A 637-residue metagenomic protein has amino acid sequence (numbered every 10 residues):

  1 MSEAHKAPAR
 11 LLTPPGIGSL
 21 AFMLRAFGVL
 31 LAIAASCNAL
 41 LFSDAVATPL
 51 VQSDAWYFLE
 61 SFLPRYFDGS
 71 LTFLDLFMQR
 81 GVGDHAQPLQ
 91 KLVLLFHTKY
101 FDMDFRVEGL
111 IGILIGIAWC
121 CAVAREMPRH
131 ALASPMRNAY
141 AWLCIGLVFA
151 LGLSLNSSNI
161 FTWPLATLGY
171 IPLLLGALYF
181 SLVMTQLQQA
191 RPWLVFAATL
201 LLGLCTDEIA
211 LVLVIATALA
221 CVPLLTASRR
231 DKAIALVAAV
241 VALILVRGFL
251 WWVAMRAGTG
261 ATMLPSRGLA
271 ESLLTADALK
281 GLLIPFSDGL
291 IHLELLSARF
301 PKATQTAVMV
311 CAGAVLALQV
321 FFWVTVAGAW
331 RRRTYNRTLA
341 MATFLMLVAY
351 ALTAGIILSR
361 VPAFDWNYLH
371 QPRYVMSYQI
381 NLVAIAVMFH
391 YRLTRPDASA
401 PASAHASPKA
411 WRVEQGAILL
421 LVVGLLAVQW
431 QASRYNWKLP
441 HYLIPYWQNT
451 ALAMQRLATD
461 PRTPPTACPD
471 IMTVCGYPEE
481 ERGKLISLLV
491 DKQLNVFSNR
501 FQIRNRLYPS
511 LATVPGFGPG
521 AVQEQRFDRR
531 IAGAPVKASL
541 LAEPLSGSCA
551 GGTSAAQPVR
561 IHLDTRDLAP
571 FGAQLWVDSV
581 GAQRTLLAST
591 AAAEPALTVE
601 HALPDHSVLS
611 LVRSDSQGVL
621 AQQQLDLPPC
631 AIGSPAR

Functional and structural regions predicted by a protein language model:
P8-H85, T98-C144, T217-A239, L243 (+6 more regions): Intrinsically disordered, polar/acidic, low-complexity terminal segments
A35, Q87-K91, G109, I113 (+7 more regions): Alpha-helical transmembrane spans of integral membrane proteins, capturing the lipid-embedded, hydrophobic core of TM
D54, R137-Q188, C205-D207, V348-Y391: Membrane-interface micro-motifs in multi-pass membrane enzymes
P64-I117, V148-Q186, L201-G203: Membrane-interface helix/loop caps of multi-pass membrane proteins
L147-L155, L200-C205, A242-W251, V348-I357 (+1 more regions): Aromatic-anchored segments of alpha-helical transmembrane domains
S181, P192-E208, L213-L219: Membrane-interface alpha helices of multi-pass inner-membrane proteins
Y335-M346: Interfacial segments of alpha-helical transmembrane regions
A532-R637: Extended, solvent-exposed regions of the mature portions of secreted/cell-surface glycoproteins
